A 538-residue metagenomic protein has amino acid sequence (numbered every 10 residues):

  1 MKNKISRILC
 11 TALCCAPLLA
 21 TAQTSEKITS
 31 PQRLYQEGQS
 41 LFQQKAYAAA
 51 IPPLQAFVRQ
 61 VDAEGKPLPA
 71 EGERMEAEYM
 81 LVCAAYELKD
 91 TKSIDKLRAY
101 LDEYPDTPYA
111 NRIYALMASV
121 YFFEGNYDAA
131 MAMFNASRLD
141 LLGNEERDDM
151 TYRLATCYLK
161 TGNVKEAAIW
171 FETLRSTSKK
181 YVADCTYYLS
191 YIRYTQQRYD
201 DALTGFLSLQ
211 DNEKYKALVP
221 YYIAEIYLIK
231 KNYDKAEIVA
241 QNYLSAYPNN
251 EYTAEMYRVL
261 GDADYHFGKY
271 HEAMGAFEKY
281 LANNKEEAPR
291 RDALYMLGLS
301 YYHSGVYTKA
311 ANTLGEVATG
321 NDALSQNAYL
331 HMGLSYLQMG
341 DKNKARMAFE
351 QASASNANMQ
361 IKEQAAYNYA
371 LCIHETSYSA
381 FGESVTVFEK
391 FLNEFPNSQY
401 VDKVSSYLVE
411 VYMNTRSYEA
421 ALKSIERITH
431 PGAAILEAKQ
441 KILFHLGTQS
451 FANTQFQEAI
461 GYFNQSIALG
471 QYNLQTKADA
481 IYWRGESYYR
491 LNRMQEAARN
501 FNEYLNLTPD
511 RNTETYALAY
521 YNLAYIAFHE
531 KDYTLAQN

Functional and structural regions predicted by a protein language model:
K2-I5, A22-N538: Acidic, polar-rich low-complexity tracts and alpha-helical solenoid repeat scaffolds
A12-T21: Hydrophobic h-region of N-terminal signal peptides that target proteins for export in Gram-negative bacteria
